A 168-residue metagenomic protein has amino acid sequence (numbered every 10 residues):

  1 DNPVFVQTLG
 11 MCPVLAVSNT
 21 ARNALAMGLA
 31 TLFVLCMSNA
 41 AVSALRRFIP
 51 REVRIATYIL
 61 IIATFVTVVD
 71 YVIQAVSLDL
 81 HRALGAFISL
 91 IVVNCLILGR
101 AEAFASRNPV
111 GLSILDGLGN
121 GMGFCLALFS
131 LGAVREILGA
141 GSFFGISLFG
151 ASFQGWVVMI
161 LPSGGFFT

Functional and structural regions predicted by a protein language model:
C12-L15, T31-L32, C36, A63-D70 (+3 more regions): Hydrophobic core segments of alpha-helical transmembrane domains in multi-pass membrane transport and ion-translocation
P13-L25: Short, hydrophobic transmembrane alpha-helix segments
R22-V34, T57, H81-V92: Structural signature of hydrophobic alpha-helical transmembrane segments
G28, A40-F48, E52, D79 (+2 more regions): Membrane-spanning helices that line or support transport/gating and their immediate boundary helices in channels
S38-R51, L98-N108: C-terminal ends of transmembrane helices
I49-I62, A83-S89, S113-D116: Cytoplasmic-side transmembrane-helix entry/capping segments in multi-pass membrane proteins
V68-A83: Transmembrane alpha-helix boundary signature
S113-T168: C-terminal transmembrane helix-loop-helix hairpin of multi-pass membrane proteins
